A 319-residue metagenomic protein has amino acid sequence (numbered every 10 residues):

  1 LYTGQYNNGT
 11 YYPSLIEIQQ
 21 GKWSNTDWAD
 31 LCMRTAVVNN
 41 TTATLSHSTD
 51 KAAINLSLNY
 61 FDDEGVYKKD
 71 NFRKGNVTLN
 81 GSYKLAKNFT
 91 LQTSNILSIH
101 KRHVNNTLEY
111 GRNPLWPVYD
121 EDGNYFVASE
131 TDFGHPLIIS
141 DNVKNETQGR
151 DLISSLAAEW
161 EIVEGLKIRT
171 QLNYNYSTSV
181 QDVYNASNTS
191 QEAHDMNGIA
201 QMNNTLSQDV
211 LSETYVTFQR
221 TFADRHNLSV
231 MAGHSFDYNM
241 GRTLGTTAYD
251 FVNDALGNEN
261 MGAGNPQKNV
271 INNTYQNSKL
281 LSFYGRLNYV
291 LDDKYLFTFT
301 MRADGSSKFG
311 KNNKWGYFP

Functional and structural regions predicted by a protein language model:
L1-K69, N106-L108, I138-E146, A158-E161: Residues embedded in well-ordered regular secondary structure
Y2-W23, G111-I138, D182-G198, R242-I271: Surface-exposed loop/turn segments flanking beta-strands in extracellular/periplasmic regions
N39-A43, G75-L79, R150-L156, Q208-T214 (+4 more regions): Hydrophobic, lipid-facing positions within transmembrane beta-strands of outer-membrane proteins
H47-T49, L58-Y60, Y83, N95 (+5 more regions): Residue-level signature of outer-membrane beta-barrel architecture
K51-I54, N88-L91, G165-I168, H226 (+1 more regions): Repeated loop/turn-to-beta-strand initiation elements of outer-membrane beta-barrel proteins
V66-K74, K84, Q92-G111, R150-D151 (+4 more regions): Small-side-chain secondary-structure face that scaffolds active or pore-lining regions
S177-S179, Y184, N188-S190, N258-P319: Signature of Gram-negative outer-membrane beta-barrel scaffolds
